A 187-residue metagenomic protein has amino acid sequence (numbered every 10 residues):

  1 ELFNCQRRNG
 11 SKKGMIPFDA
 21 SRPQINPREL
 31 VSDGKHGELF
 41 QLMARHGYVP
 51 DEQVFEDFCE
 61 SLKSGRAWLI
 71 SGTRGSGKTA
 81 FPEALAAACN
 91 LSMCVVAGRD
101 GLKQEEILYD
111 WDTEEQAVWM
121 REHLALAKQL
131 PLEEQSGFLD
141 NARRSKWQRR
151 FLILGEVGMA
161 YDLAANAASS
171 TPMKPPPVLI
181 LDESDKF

Functional and structural regions predicted by a protein language model:
L2-F187: AAA+ P-loop NTPase catalytic core and its hallmark functional loops
